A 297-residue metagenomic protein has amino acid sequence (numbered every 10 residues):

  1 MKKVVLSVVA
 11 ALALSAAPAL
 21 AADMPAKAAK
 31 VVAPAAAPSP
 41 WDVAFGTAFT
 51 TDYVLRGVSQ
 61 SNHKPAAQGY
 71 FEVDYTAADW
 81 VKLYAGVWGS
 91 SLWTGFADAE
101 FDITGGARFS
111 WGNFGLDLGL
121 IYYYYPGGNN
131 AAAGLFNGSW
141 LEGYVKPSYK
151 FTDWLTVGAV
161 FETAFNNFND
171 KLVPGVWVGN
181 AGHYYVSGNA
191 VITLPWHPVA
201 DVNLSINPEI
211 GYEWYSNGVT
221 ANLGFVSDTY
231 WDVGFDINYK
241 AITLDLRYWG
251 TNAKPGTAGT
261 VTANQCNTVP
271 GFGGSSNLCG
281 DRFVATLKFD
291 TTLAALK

Functional and structural regions predicted by a protein language model:
M1-P40, T292-K297: Cleavable N-terminal export/targeting peptides
M24-K27, P34-T76, K82, G86-W93 (+1 more regions): Short glycine/proline- and aromatic-enriched beta-strand/turn motifs that initiate or cap beta-hairpins
V31-D42, T76-L83, S110-G115, F151-V157 (+2 more regions): Short loop/turn motifs that connect adjacent beta-strands in outer-membrane beta-barrel proteins
W41, H63-A67, A97-F101, F114 (+5 more regions): Residues that define the transmembrane beta-barrel architecture of outer-membrane proteins
T47-T51, G69-Y75, I103-F109, L120 (+7 more regions): Residues on the lipid-exposed face of transmembrane beta-strands in outer-membrane beta-barrel proteins
T50-V58, A78, W88-F96, G112 (+7 more regions): Sequence/structural signature of outer-membrane beta-barrel proteins
Q60, G89-H183, C266-N277: Outer-membrane pore/translocation modules
I192, K240, S275-K297: Outer-membrane beta-barrel "beta-signal"
